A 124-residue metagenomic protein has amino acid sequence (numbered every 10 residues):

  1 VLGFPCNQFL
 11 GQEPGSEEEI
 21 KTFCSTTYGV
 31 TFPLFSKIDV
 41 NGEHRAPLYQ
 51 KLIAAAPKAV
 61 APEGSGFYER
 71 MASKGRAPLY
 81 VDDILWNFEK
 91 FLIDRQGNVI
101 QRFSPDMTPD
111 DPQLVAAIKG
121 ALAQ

Functional and structural regions predicted by a protein language model:
V1-Y49: Structural microenvironment flanking redox-active thiols in thiol-disulfide oxidoreductases
Q50, A56-Q124: Thiol-/selenol-based redox modules, centered on thioredoxin-like and closely related oxidoreductase domains
